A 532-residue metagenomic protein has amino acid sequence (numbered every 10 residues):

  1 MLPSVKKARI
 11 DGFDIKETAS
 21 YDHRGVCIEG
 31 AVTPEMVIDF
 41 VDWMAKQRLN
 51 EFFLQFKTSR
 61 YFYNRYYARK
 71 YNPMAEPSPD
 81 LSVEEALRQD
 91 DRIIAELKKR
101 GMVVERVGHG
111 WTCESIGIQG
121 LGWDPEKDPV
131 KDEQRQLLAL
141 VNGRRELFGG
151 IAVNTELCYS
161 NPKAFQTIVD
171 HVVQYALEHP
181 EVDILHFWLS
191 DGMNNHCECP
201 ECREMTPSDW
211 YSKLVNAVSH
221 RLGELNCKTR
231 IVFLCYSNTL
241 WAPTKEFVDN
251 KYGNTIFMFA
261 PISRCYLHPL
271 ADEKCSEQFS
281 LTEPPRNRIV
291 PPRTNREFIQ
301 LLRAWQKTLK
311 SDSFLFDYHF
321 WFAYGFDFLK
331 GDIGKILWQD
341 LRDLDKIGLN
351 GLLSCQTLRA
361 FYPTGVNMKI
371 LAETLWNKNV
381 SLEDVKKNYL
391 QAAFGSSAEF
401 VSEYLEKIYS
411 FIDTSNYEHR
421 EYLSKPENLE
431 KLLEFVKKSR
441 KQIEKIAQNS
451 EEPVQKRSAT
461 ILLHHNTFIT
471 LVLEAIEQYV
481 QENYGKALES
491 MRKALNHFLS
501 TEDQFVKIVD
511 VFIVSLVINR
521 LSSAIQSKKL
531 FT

Functional and structural regions predicted by a protein language model:
M1-Y21, E29: Contiguous, structured surface segment used for ligand recognition
S20-T294, F298-L302, Q306-L309, F314-L341 (+8 more regions): Aromatic-lined carbohydrate-binding surfaces of glycoside hydrolases
G348, E373-T532: Catalytic domains of carbohydrate-active enzymes that cleave complex glycans
